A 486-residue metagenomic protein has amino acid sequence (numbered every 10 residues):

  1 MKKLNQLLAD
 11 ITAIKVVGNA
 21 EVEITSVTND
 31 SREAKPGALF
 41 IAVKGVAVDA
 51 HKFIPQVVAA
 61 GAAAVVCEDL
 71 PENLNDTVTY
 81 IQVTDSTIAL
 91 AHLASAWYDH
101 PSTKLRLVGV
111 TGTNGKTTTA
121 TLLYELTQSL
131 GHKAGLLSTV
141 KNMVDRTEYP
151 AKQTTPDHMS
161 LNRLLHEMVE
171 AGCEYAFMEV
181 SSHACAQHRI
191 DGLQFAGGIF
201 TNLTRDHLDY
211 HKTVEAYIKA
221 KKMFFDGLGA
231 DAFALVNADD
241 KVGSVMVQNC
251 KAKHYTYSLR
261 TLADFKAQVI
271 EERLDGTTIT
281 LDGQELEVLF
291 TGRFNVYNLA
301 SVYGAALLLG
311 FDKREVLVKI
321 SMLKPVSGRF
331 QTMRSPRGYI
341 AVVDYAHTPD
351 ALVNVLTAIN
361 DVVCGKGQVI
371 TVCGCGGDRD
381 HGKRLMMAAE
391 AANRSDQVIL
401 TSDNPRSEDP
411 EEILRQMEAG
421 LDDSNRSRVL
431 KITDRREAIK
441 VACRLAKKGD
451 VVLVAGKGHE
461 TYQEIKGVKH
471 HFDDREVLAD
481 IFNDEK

Functional and structural regions predicted by a protein language model:
M1-H92, K241, K266-E271, E287 (+4 more regions): N-terminal leader/targeting and accessory segments in enzymes
M1-K15, P36-L39, K52, K251 (+3 more regions): ATP-dependent carboxylate-amine ligase
L8, L90-A238, V242-C250, D282 (+1 more regions): Phosphate-binding loop of NTP-binding sites
L8-D10, P71-T77, A171, G197-A341 (+2 more regions): Acidic, Mg2+-coordinating active-site environments of NTP-dependent enzymes
I24, G37, A62, T77-V78 (+6 more regions): Short, well-ordered alpha-helix to beta-strand connector turns
V58-A60, N75, D191-Q194, F225-A230 (+3 more regions): Short, conserved loop/helix-junction motifs that constitute active-site signature segments in enzyme catalytic cores
A59, A63-D69, A234-A238, I370-C373 (+1 more regions): Short internal beta-strands
C67-L70, V180, N202, A238 (+2 more regions): Short secondary-structure boundary segments
